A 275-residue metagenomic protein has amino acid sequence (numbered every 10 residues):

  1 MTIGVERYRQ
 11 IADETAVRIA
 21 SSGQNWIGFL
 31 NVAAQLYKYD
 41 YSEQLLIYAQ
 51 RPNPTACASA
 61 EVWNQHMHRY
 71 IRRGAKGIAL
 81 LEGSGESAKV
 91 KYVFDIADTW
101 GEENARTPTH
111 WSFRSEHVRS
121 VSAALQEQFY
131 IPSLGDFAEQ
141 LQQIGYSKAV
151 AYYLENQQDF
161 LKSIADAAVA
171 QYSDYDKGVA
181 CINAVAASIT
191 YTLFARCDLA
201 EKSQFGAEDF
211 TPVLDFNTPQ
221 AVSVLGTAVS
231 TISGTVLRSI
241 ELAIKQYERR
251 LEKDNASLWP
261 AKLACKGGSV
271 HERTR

Functional and structural regions predicted by a protein language model:
M1-R275: N-terminal accessory/interface modules of nucleic-acid-binding and processing proteins
